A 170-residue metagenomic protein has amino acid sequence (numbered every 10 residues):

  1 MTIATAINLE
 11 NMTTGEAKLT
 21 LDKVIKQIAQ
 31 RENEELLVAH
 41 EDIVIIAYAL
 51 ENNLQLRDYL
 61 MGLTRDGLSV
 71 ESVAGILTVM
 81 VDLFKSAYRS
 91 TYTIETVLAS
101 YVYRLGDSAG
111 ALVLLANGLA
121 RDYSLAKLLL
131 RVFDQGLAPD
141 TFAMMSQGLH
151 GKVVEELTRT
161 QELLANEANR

Functional and structural regions predicted by a protein language model:
M1-N169: Charged, compositionally biased boundary regions
